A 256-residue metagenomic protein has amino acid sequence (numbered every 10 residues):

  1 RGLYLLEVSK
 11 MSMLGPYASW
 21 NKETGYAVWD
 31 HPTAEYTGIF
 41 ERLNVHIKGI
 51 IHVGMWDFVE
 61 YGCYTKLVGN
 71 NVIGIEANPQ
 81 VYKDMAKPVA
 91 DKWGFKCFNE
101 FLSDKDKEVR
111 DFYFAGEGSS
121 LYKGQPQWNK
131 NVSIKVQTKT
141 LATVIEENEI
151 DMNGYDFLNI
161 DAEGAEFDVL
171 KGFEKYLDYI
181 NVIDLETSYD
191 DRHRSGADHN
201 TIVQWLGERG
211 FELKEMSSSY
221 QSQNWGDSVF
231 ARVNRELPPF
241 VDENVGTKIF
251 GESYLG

Functional and structural regions predicted by a protein language model:
R1-G256: Phosphate/nucleotide-binding beta-alpha loop and adjacent structural elements of enzyme active sites
